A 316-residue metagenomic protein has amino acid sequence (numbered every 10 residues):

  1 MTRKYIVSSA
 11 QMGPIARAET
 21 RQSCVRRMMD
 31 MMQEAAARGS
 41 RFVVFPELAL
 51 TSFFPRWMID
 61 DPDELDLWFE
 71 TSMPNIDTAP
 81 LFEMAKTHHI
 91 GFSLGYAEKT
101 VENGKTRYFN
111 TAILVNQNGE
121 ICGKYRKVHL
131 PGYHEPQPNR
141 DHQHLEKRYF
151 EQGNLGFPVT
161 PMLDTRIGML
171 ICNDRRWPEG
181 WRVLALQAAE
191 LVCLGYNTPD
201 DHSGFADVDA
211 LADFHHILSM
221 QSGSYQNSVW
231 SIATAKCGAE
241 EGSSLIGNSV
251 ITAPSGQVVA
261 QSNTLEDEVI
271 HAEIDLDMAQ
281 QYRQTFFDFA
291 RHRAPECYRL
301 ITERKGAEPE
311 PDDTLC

Functional and structural regions predicted by a protein language model:
T2-A18: Generic N-terminal amphipathic, Lys/Arg-enriched alpha-helix
V7, L114-C122, I251-A260: Short, glycine-anchored, charge-dense loop/turn motifs used at functional sites
Q11-G13, P46, R126, G195-Y196 (+1 more regions): Residue-level recognition of beta-strand->loop/alpha-helix junctions
R21-N118, C122-R126, G132-Y133, T198-S222 (+1 more regions): Cys-nucleophile CN-hydrolase/nitrilase-fold catalytic domain and related Cys-dependent amidase chemistry that acts on
M73-S93, R166, C172-V269: CN hydrolase (nitrilase-like) catalytic-core segments centered on the catalytic cysteine and neighboring Lys/Glu
E83, T100-G204, V208-L218, Q284-D288: Active-site catalytic loop in hydrolytic enzyme cores
L94-Y96, N110-L114, P158, S249-I251 (+1 more regions): Short beta-strand scaffold segments in enzyme catalytic cores
D277-C316: A short C-terminal boundary segment appended to hydrolase-like catalytic domains
